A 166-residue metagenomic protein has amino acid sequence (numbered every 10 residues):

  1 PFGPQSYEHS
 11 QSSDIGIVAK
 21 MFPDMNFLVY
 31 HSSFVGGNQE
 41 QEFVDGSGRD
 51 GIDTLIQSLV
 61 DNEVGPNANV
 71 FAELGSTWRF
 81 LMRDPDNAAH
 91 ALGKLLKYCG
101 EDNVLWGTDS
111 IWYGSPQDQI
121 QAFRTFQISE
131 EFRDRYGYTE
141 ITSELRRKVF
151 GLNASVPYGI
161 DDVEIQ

Functional and structural regions predicted by a protein language model:
P1-W106, F132-E140: Catalytic pocket-lining loop regions of alpha/beta-barrel enzymes, especially the amidohydrolase/enolase/GH5 lineages
L81, W112-Y113: Alpha-helix N-cap/loop-to-helix initiation residues
K94, Y98-L105, Y113-Q166: Mid-to-C-terminal alpha-helical segments outside catalytic/metal-binding sites
D109: Active-site glycine-centered loops adjacent to acidic/histidine catalytic or metal-binding residues that shape
